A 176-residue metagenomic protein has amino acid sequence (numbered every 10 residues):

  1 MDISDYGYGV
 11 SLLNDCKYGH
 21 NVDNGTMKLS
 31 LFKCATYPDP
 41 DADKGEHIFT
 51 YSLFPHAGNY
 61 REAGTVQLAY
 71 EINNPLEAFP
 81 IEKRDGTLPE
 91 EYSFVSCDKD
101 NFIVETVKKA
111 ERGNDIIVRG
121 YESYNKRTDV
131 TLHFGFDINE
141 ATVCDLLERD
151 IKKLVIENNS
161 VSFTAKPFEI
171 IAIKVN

Functional and structural regions predicted by a protein language model:
M1-N176: C-terminal (or distal) subdomains of carbohydrate-active enzymes
